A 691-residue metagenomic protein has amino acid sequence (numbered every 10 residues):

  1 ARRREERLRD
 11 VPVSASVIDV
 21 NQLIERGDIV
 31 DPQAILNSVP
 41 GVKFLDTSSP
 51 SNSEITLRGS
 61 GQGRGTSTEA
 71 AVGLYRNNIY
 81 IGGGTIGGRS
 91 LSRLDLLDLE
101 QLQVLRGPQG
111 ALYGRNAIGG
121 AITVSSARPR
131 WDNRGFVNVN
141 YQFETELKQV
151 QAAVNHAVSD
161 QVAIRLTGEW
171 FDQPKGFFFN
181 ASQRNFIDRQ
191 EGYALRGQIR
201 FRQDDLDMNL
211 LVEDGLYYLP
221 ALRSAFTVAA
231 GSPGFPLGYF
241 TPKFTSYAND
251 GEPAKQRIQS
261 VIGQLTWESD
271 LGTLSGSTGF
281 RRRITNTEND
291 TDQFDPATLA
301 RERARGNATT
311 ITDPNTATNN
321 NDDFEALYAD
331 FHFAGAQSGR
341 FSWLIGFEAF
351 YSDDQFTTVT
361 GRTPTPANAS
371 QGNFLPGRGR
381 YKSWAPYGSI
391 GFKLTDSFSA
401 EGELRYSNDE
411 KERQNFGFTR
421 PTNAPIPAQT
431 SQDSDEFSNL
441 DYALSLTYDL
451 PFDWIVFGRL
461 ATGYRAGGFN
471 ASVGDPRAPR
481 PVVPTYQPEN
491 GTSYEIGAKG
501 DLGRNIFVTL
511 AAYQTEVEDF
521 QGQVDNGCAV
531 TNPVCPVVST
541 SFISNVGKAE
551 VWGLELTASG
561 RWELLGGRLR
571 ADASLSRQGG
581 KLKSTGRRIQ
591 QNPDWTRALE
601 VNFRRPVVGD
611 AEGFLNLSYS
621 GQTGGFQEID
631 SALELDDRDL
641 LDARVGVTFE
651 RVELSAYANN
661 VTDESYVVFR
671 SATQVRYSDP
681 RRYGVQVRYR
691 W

Functional and structural regions predicted by a protein language model:
R9-A15, I24-D31, D46-L97, R106-T123: Flexible, glycine/serine/threonine-rich loop segments and coil->beta-strand junctions that form periplasmic-facing
S53, A70-A71, G82-G88, L97-E100 (+5 more regions): Outer-membrane beta-barrel translocator/receptor signature
G176-F186, L222-Y247, D290-N319, V359-P376 (+3 more regions): Solvent-exposed loop segments that connect transmembrane elements
R184, D188-W343, F350-Y351, F507-T509: Outer-membrane beta-barrel domain signature, strongest for Gram-negative TonB-dependent receptors and also present
I199-R202, F333-A336, R340-S342, F347-F350 (+1 more regions): Structural signature of Gram-negative outer-membrane beta-barrels, strongest in the C-terminal barrel of TonB-dependent
I262-T291, D449-R465, T485-V546, E550-L554 (+1 more regions): Membrane-embedded beta-barrel scaffold of Gram-negative outer-membrane proteins
N505-E516, P536-E628, R688-R690: Gram-negative outer-membrane beta-barrel transporters
S620-E628, G646-W691: C-terminal beta-signal and adjacent terminal beta-strands/loops of Gram-negative outer-membrane beta-barrel proteins
